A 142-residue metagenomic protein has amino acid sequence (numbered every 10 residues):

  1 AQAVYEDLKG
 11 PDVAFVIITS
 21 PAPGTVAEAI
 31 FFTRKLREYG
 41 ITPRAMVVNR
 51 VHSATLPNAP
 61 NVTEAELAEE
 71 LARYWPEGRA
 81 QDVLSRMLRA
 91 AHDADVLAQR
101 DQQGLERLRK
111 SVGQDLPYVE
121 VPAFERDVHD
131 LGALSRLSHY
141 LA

Functional and structural regions predicted by a protein language model:
Q2-V16, S20-A142: C-terminal lobe/tail of nucleotide-utilizing enzymes
